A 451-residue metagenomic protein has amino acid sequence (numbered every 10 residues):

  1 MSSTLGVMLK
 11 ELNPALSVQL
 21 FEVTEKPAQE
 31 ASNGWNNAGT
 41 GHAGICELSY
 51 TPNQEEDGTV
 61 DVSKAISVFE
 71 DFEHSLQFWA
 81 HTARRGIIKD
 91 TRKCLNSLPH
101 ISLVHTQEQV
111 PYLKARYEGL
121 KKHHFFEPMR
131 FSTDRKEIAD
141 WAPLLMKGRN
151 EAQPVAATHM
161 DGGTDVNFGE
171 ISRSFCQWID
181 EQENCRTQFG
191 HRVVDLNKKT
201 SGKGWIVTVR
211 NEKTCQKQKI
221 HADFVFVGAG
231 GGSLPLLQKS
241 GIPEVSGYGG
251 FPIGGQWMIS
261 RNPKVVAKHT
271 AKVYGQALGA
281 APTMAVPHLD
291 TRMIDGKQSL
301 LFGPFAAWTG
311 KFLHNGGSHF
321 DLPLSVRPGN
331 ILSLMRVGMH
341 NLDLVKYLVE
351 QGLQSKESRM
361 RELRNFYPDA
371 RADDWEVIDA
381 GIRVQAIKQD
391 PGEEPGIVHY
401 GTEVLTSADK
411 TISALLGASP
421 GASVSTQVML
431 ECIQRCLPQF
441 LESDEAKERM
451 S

Functional and structural regions predicted by a protein language model:
K10-G34: Glycine-rich FAD pyrophosphate-binding loop
F21, V193, K219-G232, M429: Short hydrophobic core segments
G39-D140, S299, K311, G317-D321: Dinucleotide-binding Rossmann-like beta1-alpha1 core, especially the glycine-rich loop that anchors the ADP
S63, S67-L76, V104-P111, T158-W178 (+4 more regions): Short beta-strand to alpha-helix junction loop
D90-S97, L103-Q177, Q182, R186-Q188 (+2 more regions): Flavin (FAD/FMN) cofactor-binding and adjacent substrate-gating region of FAD-dependent oxidoreductase domains
S132-P143, G250-Q256, R261-P263, R336-L416: Flavin (FAD/FMN) cofactor-binding core of flavoprotein oxidoreductases
V194-I220: Conserved beta-strand-loop-beta-strand element in the redox core of flavoprotein oxidoreductases
V227-P243: Flavin (primarily FAD) binding-site architecture
